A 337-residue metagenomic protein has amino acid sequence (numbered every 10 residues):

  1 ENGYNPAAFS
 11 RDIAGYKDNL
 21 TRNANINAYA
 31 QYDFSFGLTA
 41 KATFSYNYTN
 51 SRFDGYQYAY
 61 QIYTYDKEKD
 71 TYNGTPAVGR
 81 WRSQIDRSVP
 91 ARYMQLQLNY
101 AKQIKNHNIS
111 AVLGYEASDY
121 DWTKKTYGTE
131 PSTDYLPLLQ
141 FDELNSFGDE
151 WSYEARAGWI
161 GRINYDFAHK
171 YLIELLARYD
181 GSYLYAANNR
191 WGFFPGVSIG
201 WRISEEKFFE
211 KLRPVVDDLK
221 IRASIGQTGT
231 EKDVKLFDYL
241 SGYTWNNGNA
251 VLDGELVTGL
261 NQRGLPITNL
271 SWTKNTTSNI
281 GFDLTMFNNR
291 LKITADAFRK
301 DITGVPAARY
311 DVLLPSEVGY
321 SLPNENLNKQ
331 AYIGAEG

Functional and structural regions predicted by a protein language model:
N2-Q57, Y72-G337: Extracellular/periplasmic, surface-exposed regions of secreted and cell-surface proteins
D66: Active-site-surrounding "flap" and adjacent substrate/cofactor-binding loops of secreted or lumenal enzymes, prototyped
